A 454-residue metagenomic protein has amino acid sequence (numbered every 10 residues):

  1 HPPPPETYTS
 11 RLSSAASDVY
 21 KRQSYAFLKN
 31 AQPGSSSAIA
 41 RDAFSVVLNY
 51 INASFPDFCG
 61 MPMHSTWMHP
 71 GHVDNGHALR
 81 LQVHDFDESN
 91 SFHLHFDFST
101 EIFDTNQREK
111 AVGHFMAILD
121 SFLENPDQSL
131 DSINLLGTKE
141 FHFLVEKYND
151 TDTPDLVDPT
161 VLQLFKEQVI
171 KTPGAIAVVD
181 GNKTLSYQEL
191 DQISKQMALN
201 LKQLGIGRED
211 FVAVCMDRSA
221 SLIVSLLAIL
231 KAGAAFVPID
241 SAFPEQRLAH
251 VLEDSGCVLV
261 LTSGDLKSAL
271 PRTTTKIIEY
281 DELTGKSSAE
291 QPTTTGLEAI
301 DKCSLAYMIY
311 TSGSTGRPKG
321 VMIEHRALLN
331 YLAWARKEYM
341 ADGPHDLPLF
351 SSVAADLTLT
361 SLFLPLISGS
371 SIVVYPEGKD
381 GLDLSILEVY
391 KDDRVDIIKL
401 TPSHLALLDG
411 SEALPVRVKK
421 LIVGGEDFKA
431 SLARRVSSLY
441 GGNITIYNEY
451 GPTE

Functional and structural regions predicted by a protein language model:
H1-A16, Y20: Single conserved hydrophobic/aromatic residue that forms the stacking wall/gate of nucleotide- or nucleobase-binding
S14, Q23, S89-I133, D150-L329 (+9 more regions): Carrier-protein-dependent adenylate-forming modules in NRPS/ANL systems
S14-P70, T100-D104, D127-L130, G207-D210 (+9 more regions): His-Asp-centered acyl/peptidyl-transfer active-site segments
T66-D87: Low-complexity, glycine/alanine/valine/leucine- and proline-rich hydrophobic stretches
S241, Y310, S351-S352, P376-E377 (+3 more regions): Conserved donor-binding loops in enzymes that form glycosidic bonds
S263, S385, P402-L414, K420-T445: Short gly/Ser/Thr-rich phosphate-binding loop of adenylate-forming enzymes
K319-L347, A354-D396: Conserved AMP-binding/adenylation subdomain of ANL enzymes
A354-L357, D396, G425-L432, I444-E454: Conserved A3 ("GATE") glycine/threonine-rich loop of ANL adenylate-forming enzymes
